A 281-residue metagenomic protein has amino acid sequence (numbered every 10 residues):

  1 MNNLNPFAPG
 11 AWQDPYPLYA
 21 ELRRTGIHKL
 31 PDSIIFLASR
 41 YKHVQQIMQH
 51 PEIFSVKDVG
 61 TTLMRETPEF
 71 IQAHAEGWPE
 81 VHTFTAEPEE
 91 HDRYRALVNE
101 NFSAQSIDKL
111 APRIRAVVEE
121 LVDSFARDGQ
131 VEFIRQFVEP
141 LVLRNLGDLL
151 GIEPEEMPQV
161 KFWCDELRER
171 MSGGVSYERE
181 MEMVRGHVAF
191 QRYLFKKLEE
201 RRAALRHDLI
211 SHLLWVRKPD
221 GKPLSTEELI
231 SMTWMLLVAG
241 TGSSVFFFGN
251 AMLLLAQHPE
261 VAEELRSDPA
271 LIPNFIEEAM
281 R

Functional and structural regions predicted by a protein language model:
M1-R281: Cytochrome P450
